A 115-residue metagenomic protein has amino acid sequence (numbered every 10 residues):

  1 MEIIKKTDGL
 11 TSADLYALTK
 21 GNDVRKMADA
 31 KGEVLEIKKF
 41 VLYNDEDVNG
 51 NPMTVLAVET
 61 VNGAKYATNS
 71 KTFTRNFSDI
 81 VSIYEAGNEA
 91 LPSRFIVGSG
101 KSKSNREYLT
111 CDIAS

Functional and structural regions predicted by a protein language model:
M1-G63, S104, I113-S115: OB-fold ssDNA-binding interfaces and closely related basic DNA-contact patches used across DNA replication/repair
A30, R75-I96: Short nucleic-acid-contacting surface segments enriched for D/E, G, S/T with interspersed K/R
A64-N69: A short macromolecule-binding patch
T72: Compact, Lys/Arg-rich rRNA/RNP-binding cores from ribosome-related proteins
G87, F95-S115: Short, charged beta-turn/beta-strand-edge "cap" motif at the junction between a beta-strand and an adjacent loop
